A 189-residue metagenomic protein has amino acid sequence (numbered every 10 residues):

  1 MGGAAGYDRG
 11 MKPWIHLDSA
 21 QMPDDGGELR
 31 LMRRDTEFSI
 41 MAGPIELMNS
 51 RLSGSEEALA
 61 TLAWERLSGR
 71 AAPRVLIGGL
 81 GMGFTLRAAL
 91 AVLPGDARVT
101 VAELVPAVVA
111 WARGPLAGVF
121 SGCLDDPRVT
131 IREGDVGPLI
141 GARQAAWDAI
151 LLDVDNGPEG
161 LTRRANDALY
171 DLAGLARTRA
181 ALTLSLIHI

Functional and structural regions predicted by a protein language model:
A4-A5: Ala/Thr-enriched low-complexity intrinsically disordered regions
D8-S39: N-terminal auxiliary segments of SAM/dcSAM-dependent transferases
P13, D18, G27, M48 (+2 more regions): Glycine-rich, flexible loop/turn motifs
T36-M48: A short, structured beta-strand/loop element
S53-L182: The AdoMet/dcAdoMet-binding core of the Class I SAM-like
I187-I189: Conserved small/polar residues in nucleotide/adenosyl-binding loops
